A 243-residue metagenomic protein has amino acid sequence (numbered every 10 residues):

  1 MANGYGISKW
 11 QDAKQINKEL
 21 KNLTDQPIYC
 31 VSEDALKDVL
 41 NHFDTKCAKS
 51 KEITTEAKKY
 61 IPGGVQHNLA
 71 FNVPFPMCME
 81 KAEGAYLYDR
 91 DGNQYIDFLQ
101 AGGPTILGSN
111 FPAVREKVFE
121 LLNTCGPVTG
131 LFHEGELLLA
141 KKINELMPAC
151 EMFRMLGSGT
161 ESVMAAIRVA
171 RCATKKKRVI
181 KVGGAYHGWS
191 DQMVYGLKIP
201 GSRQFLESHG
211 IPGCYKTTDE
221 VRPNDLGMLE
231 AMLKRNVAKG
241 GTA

Functional and structural regions predicted by a protein language model:
M1-K49: Non-catalytic terminal extensions of PLP-dependent enzymes
Y5-L23, Q94-K176: Glycine-rich loop-to-alpha-helix module at the N-terminal edge of alpha/beta enzyme cores
D12, A113, A140-T242: PLP-dependent aspartate aminotransferase-fold enzymes
S32, K46, S50, T54 (+8 more regions): Generic structural signal for well-ordered, non-membrane alpha-helical segments in soluble metabolic enzymes
S32-K81: Active-site-adjacent loop/helix segments that line or gate small-molecule/cofactor pockets in enzymes
A48-A57, Y86-N93, N144-E145: Short, hydrophobic/aliphatic alpha-helical segments
P76-D97: Active-site and channel-lining beta-strand-loop segments that bind or position nucleotide-derived/phosphorylated
Y88, L107-S109, Y195-G196: Short beta-strand-to-turn element immediately C-terminal to the catalytic PLP-Schiff-base lysine in fold type I
